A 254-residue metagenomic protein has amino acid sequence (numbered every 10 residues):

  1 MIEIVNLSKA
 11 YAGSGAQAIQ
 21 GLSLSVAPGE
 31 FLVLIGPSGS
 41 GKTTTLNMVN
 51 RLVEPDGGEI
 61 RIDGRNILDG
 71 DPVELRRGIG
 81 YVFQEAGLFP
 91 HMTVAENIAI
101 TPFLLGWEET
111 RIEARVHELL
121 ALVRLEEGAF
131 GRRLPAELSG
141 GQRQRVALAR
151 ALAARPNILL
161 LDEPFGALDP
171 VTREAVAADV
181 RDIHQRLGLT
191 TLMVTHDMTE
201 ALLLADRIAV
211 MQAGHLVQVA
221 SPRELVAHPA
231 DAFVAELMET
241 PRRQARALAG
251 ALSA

Functional and structural regions predicted by a protein language model:
N50: Helix-to-loop junction immediately C-terminal to a conserved catalytic motif
N66-G80, L104, E109, L225-P229: ABC ATPase NBD coupling module
R133-L138, Q142: Conserved ABC ATPase signature
R155: Conserved catalytic motifs of ABC-family nucleotide-binding domains
L159-D162: Catalytic Walker B motif of ABC-type/P-loop ATPase nucleotide-binding domains
V219-A220, H228: ABC ATPase "signature
